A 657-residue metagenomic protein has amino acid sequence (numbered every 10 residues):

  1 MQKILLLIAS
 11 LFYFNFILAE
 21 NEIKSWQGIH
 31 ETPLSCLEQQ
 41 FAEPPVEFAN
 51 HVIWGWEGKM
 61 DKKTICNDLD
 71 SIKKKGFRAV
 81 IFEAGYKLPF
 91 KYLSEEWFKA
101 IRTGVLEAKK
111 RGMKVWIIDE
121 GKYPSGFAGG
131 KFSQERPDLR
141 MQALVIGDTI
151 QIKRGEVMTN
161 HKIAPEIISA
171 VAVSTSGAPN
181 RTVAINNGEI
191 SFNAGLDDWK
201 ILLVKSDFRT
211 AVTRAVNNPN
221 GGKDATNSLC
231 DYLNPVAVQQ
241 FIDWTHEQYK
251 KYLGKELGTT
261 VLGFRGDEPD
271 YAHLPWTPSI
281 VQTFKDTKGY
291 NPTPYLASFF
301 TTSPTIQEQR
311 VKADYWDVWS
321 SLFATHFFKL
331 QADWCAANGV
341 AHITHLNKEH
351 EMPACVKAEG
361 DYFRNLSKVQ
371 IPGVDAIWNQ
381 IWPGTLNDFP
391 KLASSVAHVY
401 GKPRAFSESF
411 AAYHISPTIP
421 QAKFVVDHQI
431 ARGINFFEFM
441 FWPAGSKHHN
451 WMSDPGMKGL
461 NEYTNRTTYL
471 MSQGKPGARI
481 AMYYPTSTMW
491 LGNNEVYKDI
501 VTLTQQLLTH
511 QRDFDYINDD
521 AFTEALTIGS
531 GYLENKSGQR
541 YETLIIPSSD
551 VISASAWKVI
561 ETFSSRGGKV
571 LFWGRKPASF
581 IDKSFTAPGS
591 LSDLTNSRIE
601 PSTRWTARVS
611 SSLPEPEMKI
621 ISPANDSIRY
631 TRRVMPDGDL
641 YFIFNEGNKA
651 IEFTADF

Functional and structural regions predicted by a protein language model:
M1-S25: Bacterial Sec-dependent N-terminal signal peptides
I23-P33: N-terminal low-complexity, Pro/Thr/Ser-rich intrinsically disordered segments that act as propeptides or flexible
P33, F48-N50, I65-N67, A79-V80 (+5 more regions): Carbohydrate-binding surfaces of carbohydrate-active enzymes
P33-A79: Mature N-terminal segment immediately following signal peptide/propeptide cleavage in secreted/periplasmic
L34-I53, D224, S228-Q240, E256-G263 (+2 more regions): An acidic-aromatic substrate-binding cleft motif
G55-G58, F90-Y92, S228-L233, V318-W319 (+1 more regions): Second-shell loop/turn segments in exported
A84-S206, T210-Q239: Acidic/aromatic-lined carbohydrate-recognition and catalytic surfaces of CAZymes acting on diverse glycans
T245-K250: Zn2+-dependent metallopeptidase catalytic core
